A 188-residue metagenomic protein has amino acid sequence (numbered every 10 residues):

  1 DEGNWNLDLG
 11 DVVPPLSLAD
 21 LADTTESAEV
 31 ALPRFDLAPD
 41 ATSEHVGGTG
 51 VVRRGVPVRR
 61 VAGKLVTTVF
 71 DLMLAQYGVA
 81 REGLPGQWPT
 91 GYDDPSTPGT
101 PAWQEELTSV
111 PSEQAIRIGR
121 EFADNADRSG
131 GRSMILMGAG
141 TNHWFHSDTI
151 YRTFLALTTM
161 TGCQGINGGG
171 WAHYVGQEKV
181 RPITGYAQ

Functional and structural regions predicted by a protein language model:
D1-R128: Long, well-ordered, tryptophan-enriched scaffold segments
L84, S96, A102, Q114 (+2 more regions): A glycine-rich, hydrophobic/aromatic-adjacent loop/helix-cap motif
